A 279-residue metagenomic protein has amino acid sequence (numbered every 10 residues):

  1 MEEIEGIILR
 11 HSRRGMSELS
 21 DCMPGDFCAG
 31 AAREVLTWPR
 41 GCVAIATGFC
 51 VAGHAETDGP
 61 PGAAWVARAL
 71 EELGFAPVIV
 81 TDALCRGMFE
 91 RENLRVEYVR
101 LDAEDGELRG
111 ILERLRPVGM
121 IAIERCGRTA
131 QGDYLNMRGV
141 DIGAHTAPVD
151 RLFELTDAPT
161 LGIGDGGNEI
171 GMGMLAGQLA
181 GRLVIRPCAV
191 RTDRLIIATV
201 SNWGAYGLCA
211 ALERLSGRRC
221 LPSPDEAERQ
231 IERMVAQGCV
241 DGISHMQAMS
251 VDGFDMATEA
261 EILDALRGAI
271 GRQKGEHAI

Functional and structural regions predicted by a protein language model:
M1-C42: Positively charged, low-complexity intrinsically disordered leader regions
L19-M23, F49-P61: Short, glycine-rich nucleotide/cofactor-binding loops
C42, V118-G119: Structural motif
E56-F75: Histidine-anchored nucleotide/phosphate-binding helix
G59-P60, G119-M120, R125-R218: Conserved mixed alpha/beta catalytic, RNA-binding, or beta-rich assembly cores of soluble enzyme, regulatory
G74-D82: Short internal beta-strands
N93-V118: A glycine-rich helix N-cap at a beta->alpha junction
I170-I279: C-terminal functional extensions of proteins
